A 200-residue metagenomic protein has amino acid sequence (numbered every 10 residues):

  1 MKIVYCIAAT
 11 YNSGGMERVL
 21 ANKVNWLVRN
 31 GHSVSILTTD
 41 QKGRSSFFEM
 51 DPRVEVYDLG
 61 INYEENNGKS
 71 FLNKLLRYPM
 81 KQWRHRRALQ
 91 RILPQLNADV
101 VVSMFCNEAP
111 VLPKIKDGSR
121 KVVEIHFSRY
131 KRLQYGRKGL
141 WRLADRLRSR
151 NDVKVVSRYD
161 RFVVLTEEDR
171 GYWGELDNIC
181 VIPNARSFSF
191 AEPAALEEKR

Functional and structural regions predicted by a protein language model:
V4, L196-R200: Conserved donor-binding/catalytic core segment of Leloir-type glycosyltransferases
C6-S13, W26-L76, Y172: N-terminal strand-loop element at the rim of the active site of nucleotide-sugar-dependent glycosyltransferases
H85, S103-A109, I125: Short His-centered aromatic/hydrophobic patch
R87-R91, R142-F162: Membrane-proximal helix-turn-helix segments that form the acceptor-binding/catalytic region of lipid-linked
I92-D99: Glycine-rich phosphate-binding loop signature in dinucleotide/nucleotide-binding domains
V100-V102, I115-Q134: Active-site proximal beta-strand in glycosyltransferases
S103, V164-L165: Short beta-strand scaffold positions
E168, A185: Carbohydrate-associated surface elements
